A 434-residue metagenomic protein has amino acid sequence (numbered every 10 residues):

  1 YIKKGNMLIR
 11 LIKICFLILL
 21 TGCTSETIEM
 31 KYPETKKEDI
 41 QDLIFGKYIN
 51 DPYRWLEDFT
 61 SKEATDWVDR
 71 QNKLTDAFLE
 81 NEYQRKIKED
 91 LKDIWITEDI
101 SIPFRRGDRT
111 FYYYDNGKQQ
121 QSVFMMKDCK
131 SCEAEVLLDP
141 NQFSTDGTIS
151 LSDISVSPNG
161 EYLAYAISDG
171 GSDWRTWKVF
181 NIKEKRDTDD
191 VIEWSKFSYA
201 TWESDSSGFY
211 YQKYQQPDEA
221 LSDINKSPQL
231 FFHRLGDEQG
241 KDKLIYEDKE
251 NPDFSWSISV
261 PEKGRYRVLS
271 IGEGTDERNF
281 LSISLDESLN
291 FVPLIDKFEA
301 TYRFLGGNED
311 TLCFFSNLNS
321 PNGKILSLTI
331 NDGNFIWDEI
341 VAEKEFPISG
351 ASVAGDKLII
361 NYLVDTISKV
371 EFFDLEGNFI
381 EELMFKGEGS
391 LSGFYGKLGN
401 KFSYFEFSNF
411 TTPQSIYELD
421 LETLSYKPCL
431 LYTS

Functional and structural regions predicted by a protein language model:
Y1-N6: Short, Lys/Arg-enriched N-terminal segments with co-localized hydrophobic residues within the first ~10-30 amino acids
L8-L17: Sec-dependent signal peptide recognition, specifically the positively charged N-region followed immediately by
I14, C23-L375, F379-S392, K397 (+2 more regions): Beta-propeller folds
I416: Electrostatic, structured charged patches in enzyme active sites and in nucleic-acid/phosphate-binding
L424-Y426: Conserved glycine-bearing catalytic or ligand-binding loops at nucleotide- and phosphate-handling centers of large
Y432-T433: Conserved small/polar residues in nucleotide/adenosyl-binding loops
